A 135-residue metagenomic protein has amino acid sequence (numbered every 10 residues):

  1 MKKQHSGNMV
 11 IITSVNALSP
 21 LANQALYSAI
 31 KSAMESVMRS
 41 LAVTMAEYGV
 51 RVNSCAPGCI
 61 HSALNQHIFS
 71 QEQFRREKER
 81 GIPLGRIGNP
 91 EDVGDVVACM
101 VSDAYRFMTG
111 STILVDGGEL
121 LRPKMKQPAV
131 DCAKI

Functional and structural regions predicted by a protein language model:
S14: Residue(s) in the substrate-gating loop at a strand-loop-helix junction that position the organic substrate next
S19, A98, T109-I135: Short C-terminal tail/terminal secondary-structure segment of NAD(P)H-dependent dehydrogenase/reductase domains
P20-Q24, A46-E47, K124: Active-site "substrate specificity/gating" loop of NAD(P)-dependent dehydrogenases, especially the short-chain
I30, M38: Active-site helix of classical SDR
V43-E47, R106: Alpha-helical segment proximal to the catalytic Tyr-Lys
S54, R76-M108, V115-G117: C-terminal helical subdomain
A56-H67: Short, flexible catalytic-loop segment of classical short-chain dehydrogenase/reductase
I68-I82, D131-K134: A short C-terminal helix-loop "cap" of Rossmann-like NAD(P)-dependent dehydrogenase/epimerase domains
